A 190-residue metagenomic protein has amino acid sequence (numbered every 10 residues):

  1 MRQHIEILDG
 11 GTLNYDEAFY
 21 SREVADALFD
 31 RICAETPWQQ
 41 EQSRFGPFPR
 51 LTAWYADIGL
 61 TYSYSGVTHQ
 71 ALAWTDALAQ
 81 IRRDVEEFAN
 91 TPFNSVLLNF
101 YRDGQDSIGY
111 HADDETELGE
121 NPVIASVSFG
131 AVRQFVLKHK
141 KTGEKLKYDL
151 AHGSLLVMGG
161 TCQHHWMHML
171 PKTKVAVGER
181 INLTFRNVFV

Functional and structural regions predicted by a protein language model:
M1-V190: Non-heme Fe(II) oxygenase metal-center motifs and adjacent flexible, charged/small-residue loops
